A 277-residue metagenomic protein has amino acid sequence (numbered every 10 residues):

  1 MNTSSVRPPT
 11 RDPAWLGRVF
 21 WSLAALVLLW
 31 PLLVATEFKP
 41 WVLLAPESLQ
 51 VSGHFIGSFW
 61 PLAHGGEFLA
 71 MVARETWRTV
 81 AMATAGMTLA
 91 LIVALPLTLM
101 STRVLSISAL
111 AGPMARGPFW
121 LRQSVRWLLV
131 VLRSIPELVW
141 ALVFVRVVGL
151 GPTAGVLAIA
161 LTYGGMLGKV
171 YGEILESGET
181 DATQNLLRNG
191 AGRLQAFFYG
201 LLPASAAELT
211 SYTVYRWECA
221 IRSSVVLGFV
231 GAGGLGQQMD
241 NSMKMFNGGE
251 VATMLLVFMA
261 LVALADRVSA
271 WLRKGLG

Functional and structural regions predicted by a protein language model:
M1-T88, I92-P96, M100-W120: N-terminal, non-cleaved signal-anchor transmembrane helix
A73-A81, R122-L132, V214, E218 (+1 more regions): Alpha-helical membrane-interface segments at transmembrane helix boundaries
A83, M87-L95, L99, R103 (+9 more regions): Hydrophobic positions within alpha-helical transmembrane segments of bacterial inner-membrane proteins
L95-R103, V170-S177, D181, A220 (+1 more regions): Membrane-spanning helices that line or support transport/gating and their immediate boundary helices in channels
P118-A158: Generic hydrophobic transmembrane alpha-helix motif, especially the helices
V143-R146, L150-L201, A207-R216, R267: Membrane-cytosol interface at the C-terminal ends of specific transmembrane alpha-helices in multi-pass membrane
R146, R222-F258, G277: Glycine-rich helix-loop "coupling/hinge" segments at transmembrane-helix boundaries in multipass transporters
S211, A252-G277: C-terminal transmembrane helix and the adjacent membrane-cytosol boundary/short C-terminal tail of inner/organellar
